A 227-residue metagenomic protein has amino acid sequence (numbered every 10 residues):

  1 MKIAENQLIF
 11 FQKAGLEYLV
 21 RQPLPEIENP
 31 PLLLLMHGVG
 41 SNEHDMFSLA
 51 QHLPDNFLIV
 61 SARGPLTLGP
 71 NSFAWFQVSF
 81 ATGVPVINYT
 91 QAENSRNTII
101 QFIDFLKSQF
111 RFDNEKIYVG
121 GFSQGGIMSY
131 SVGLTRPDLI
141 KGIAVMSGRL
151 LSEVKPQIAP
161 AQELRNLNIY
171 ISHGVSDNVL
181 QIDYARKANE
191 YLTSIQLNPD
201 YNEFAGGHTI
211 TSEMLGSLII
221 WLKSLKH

Functional and structural regions predicted by a protein language model:
F10-F112: Serine-hydrolase catalytic machinery in alpha/beta-hydrolase-like enzymes
H37-V39, G120-F122, G174: Conserved alpha/beta-hydrolase "nucleophile elbow" surrounding the catalytic nucleophile
F47, G126-R136, I143: Short glycine-enriched nucleophile-adjacent loop and the immediately C-terminal alpha-helix near the catalytic center
R111-G121: Alpha/beta-hydrolase fold nucleophile elbow
D138-L151: A conserved short beta-strand
G148-K226: The feature captures the conserved acid-bearing segment of alpha/beta-hydrolase catalytic domains
